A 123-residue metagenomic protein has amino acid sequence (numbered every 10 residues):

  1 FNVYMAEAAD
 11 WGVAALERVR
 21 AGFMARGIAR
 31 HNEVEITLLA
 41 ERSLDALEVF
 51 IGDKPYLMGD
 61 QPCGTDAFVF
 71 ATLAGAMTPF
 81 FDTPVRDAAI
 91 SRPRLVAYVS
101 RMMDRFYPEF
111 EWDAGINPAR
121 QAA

Functional and structural regions predicted by a protein language model:
F1-A123: C-terminal alpha-helical interaction module
